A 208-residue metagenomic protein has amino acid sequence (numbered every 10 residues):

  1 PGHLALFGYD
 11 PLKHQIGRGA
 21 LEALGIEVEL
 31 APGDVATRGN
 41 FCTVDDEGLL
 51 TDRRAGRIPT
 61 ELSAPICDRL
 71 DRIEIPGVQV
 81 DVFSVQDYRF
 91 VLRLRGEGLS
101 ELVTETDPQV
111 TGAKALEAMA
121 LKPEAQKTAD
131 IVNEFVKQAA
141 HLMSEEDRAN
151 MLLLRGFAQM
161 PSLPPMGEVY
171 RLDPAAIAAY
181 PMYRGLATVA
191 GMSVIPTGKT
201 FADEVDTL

Functional and structural regions predicted by a protein language model:
P1, D34-A36, V85-D87, E146-D147 (+1 more regions): A generic structural signal for short, non-catalytic loop/turn and secondary-structure boundary residues
P1-D68: Active-site nucleophile/metal-coordination loop of metallo-enzymes that catalyze phosphate/sulfate and related
G2, G33, L62, I131 (+3 more regions): Alpha-helical structural motif
H3, F7-D10, V44, E146 (+2 more regions): Surface-exposed loop/turn and secondary-structure junction residues enriched for glycine/proline
G19-I26, D107-Q109, E168-V169: Short intrinsically disordered coil segments
C42-M151, F157-Q159: Glycine-rich, mobile lid/loop segments that gate access to catalytic sites or pores
N150-L208: Anion-binding catalytic surfaces of enzymes that hydrolyze or transfer phosphate/sulfate esters
